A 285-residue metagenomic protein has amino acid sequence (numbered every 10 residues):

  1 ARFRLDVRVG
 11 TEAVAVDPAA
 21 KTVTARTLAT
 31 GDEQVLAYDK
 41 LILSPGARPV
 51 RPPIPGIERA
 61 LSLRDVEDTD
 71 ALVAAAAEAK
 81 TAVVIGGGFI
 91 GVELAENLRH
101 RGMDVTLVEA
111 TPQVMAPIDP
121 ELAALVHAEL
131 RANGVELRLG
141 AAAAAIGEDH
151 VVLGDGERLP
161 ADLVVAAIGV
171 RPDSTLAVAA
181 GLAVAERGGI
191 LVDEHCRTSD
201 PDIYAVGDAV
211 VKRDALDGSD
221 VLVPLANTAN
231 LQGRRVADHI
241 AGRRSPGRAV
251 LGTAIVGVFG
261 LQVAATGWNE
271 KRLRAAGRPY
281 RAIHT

Functional and structural regions predicted by a protein language model:
A1-L5, D17-A20, D32, L43 (+4 more regions): Glycine-rich flavin
D6-R8, L61, E136-R138, Y204 (+1 more regions): General small-molecule cofactor/ligand-binding pocket signal
R8-V16, A20-A29, L36, H100-E194: A Rossmann-like FAD-binding core segment of flavoenzymes
I42-L43, V165: N-terminal Rossmann-like NAD(P) cofactor-binding module of classical short-chain dehydrogenase/reductase
L43-R101, E136, V192-E194: Glycine-rich dinucleotide-binding loop and its adjacent helix/turn
E58-A79, D149-V152, E157-H239: FAD-site-proximal beta/loop scaffold in flavoenzymes
A209-T285: Mid-to-C-terminal Rossmann-like scaffold of FAD/NAD(P)H-dependent oxidoreductases
